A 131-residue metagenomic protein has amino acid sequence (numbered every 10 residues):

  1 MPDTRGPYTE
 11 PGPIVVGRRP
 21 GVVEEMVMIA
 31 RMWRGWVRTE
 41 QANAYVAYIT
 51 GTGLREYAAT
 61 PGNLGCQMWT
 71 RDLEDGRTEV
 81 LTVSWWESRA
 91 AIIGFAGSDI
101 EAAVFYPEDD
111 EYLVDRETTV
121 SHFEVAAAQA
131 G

Functional and structural regions predicted by a protein language model:
P2, G6-I29, Q67-T78, V104-G131: Glycine-rich beta-strand-turn "strand-cap" elements at beta-sheet edges
G6-Y8, Y48-N63, W85-S121: An amphipathic, aromatic/His-enriched active-site/gating alpha helix that lines ligand/cofactor pockets
A30-G35, G65-S98: Short, well-ordered beta-strand segments in beta-rich or mixed alpha/beta enzyme and ligand-binding folds
W36-I49: Short, surface-exposed ligand-recognition loops at beta-strand->loop->(often short) alpha-helix junctions that present
T39, E87-S88, E124-A127: Non-catalytic surface loops within mature trypsin-like serine protease
